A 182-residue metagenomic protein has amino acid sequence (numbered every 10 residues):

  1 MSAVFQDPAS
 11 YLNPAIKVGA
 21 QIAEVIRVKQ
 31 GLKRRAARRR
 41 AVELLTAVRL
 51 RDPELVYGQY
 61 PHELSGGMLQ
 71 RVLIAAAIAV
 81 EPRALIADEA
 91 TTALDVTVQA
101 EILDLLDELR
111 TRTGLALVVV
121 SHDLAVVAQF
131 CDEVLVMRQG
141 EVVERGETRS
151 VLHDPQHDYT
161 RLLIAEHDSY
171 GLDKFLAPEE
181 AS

Functional and structural regions predicted by a protein language model:
A36-L55, I164-A165: Conserved ABC ATPase "signature" region
Q59-L64, M68: Conserved ABC ATPase signature
A79-R83: A short, proline-enriched helix->beta-strand linker immediately N-terminal to the Walker B motif in ABC-type P-loop
A100-T113, A125: Helical segment within the ABC ATPase nucleotide-binding domain
V127-Q129: A short, surface-exposed alpha-helical micro-motif characterized by mixed small hydrophobic and charged/polar residues
R145-G146: ABC ATPase "signature
